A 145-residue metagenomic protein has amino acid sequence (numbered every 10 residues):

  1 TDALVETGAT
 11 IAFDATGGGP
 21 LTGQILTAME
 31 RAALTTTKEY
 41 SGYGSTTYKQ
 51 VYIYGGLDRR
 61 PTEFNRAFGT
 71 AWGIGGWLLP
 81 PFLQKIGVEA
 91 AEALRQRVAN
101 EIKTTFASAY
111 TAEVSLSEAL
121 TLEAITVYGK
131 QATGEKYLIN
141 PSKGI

Functional and structural regions predicted by a protein language model:
T1-G75: Glycine-rich cofactor phosphate-binding loops and adjacent beta1-alpha1 units of small-molecule cofactor enzyme domains
L26, R31-T37, L79-I145: C-terminal hydrophobic helical "lid"/dimerization subdomain of Rossmann-like NAD(P)H-dependent oxidoreductases
